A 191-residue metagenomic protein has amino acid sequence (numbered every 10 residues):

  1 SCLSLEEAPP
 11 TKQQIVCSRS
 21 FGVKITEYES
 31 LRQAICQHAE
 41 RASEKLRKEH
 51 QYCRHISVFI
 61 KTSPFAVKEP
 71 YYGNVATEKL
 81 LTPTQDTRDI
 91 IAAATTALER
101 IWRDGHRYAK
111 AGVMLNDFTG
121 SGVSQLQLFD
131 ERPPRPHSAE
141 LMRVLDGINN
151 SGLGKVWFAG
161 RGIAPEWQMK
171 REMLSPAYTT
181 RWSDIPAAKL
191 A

Functional and structural regions predicted by a protein language model:
S1-G105: DNA-contacting surface of Y-family translesion DNA polymerases
L80-A191: Acidic, metal-coordinating catalytic segment for phosphate/diphosphate chemistry, firing primarily on the Nudix
